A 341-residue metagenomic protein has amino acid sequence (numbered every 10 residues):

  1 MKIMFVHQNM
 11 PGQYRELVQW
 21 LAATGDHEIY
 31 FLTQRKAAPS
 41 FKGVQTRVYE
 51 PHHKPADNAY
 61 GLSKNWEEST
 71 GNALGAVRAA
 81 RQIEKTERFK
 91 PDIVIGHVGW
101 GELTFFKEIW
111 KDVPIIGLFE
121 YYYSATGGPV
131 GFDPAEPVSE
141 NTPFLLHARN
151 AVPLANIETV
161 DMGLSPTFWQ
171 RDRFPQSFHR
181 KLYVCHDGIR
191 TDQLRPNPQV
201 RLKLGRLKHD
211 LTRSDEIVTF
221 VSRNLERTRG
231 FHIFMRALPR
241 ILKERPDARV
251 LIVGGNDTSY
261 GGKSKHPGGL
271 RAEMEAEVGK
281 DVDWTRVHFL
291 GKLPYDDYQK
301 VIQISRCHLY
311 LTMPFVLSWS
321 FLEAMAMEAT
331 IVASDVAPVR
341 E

Functional and structural regions predicted by a protein language model:
M1-Q45: N-terminal subdomain of nucleotide-sugar transferases
H53-S63, D112-A151, D192-K203, R213 (+1 more regions): Acceptor-binding helix/loop patch of EC 2.4 sugar-transfer enzymes, predominantly nucleotide-sugar-dependent
S124, E136-I217, V221: Donor nucleotide-sugar binding/catalytic pocket of nucleotide-sugar-dependent glycosyltransferases
D161, Q303-V316, A329-T330: Acidic donor-binding loop of glycosyltransferase active sites
T167, S222, L309-M313: Short Ser/Thr-rich beta->loop micro-motif in glycosyltransferases that lines and helps position the nucleotide-sugar
R206-R229, M235-R240, V250-V253: Conserved donor-binding/catalytic core segment of Leloir-type glycosyltransferases
G254, T258, G262-K292, D296: Nucleotide-activated donor-binding/catalytic signature segment of Leloir-type glycosyltransferases, i.e., the conserved
K292, K300-S305: Short alpha-helical donor nucleotide-sugar binding micro-motif in glycosyltransferases
